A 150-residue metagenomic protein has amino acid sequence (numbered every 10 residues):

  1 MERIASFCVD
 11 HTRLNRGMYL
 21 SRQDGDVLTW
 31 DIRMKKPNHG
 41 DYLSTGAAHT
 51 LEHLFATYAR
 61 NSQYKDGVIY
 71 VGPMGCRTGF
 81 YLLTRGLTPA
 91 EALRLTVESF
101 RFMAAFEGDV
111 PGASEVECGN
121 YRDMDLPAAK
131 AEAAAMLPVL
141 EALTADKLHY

Functional and structural regions predicted by a protein language model:
M1-T29, R60-P73, R77-Y81, M136: Non-catalytic beta-strand/loop surface segments
V27-N61, Y70-V71: Active/ligand-binding-proximal structured segments within catalytic/core domains that scaffold catalytic residues
A56-Q63, F100, A104: Short amphipathic alpha-helical signal-transduction/dimerization elements
V68-R101: M16 family metallopeptidases and their MPP-like homologs
M103-C118: Conserved short beta-strand edge segments in small beta-sheet-based binding/regulatory domains
N120-D146: Short, low-order "capping/linker" segments at domain edges
L148-Y150: Sequence termini and other peripheral, non-core segments
